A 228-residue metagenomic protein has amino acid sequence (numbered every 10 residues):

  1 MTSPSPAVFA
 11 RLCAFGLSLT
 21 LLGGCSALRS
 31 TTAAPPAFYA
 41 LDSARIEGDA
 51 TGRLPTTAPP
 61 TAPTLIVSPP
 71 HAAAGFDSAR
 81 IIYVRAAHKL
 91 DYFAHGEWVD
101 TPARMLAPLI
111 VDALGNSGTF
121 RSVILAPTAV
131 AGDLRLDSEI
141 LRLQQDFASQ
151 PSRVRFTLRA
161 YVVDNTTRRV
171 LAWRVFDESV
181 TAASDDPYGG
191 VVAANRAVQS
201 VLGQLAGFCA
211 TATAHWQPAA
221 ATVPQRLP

Functional and structural regions predicted by a protein language model:
T2-F15: Bacterial N-terminal signal peptides that target proteins for export
L21-G24: C-terminal motif of bacterial Sec signal peptides marking the signal peptidase cleavage site
S26-A44, G48-D49, S117-T166, A183: Surface-exposed short loop/turn segments
S26-P102, A212-P228: A structural "domain/chain start" motif
T61-P63, D77-A79, A86, A94 (+4 more regions): Envelope-exposed proteins and targeting segments
K89-G96, T166-G207: Short secondary-structure boundary motifs at beta->alpha junctions and helix caps
A103, A107-V111, S117, N195-V198 (+2 more regions): Extracytoplasmic/secreted envelope proteins and their assembly/folding machinery, especially bacterial periplasmic
